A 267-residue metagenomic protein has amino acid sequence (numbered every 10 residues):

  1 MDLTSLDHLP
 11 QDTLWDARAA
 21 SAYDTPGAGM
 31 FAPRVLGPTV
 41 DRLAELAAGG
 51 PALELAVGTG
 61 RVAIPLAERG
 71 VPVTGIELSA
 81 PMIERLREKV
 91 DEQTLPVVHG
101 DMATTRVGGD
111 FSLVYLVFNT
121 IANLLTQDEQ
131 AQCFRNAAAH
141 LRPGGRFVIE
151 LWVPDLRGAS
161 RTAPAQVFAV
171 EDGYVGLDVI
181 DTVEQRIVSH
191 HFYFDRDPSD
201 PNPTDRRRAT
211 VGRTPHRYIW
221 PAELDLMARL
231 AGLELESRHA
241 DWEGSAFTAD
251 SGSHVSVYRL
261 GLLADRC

Functional and structural regions predicted by a protein language model:
M1-A48: Conserved class I S-adenosyl-L-methionine
G49-G58: Conserved class I S-adenosyl-L-methionine
T59-T104: Class I SAM-dependent methyltransferase SAM/SAH-binding core
R106-L113: A short acidic, Gly/Pro-enriched loop at the edge of an enzyme's catalytic core that lines a small-molecule cofactor
Y115-V117: A conserved beta-strand element that flanks and buttresses the S-adenosyl-L-methionine
A131-P143: A short glycine-rich, Lys/Arg-flanked "PGG" loop and its adjoining helix->strand segment in the class I
V148-L226: SAM-dependent methyltransferase
I219-C267: C-terminal lobe and adjacent flexible extensions of AdoMet/dcAdoMet transferase-like proteins
